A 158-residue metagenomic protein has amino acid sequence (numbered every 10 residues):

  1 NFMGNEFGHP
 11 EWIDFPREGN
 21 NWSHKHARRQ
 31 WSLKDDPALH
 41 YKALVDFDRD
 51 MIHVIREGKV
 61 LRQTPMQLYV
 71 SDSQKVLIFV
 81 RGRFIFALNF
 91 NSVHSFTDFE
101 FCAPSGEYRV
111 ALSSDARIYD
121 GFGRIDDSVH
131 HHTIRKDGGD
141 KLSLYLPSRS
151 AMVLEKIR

Functional and structural regions predicted by a protein language model:
N1-R158: Carbohydrate-interacting/catalytic domains
